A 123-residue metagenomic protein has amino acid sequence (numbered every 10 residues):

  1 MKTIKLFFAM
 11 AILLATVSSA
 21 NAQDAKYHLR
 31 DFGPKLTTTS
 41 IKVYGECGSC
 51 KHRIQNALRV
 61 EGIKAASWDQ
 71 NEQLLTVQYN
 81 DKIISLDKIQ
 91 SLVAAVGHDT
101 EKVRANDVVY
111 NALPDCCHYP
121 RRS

Functional and structural regions predicted by a protein language model:
M1-H28: Bacterial Sec-dependent N-terminal signal peptides
A15, F32-P34, W68: Generic structural signal for beta-strand residues in well-ordered domains
S19-K42, D87, V103-S123: Sec-dependent signal peptide cleavage junction
T37-T39, N71-L75, V96: Envelope-exposed proteins and targeting segments
E46-S91: N-terminal, post-signal-peptide region of Sec/Tat-exported proteins
G62, V93-E101: A common structural junction motif
A66-W68, T100-N106: Surface-exposed patches in mature extracellular/periplasmic domains of secreted proteins
